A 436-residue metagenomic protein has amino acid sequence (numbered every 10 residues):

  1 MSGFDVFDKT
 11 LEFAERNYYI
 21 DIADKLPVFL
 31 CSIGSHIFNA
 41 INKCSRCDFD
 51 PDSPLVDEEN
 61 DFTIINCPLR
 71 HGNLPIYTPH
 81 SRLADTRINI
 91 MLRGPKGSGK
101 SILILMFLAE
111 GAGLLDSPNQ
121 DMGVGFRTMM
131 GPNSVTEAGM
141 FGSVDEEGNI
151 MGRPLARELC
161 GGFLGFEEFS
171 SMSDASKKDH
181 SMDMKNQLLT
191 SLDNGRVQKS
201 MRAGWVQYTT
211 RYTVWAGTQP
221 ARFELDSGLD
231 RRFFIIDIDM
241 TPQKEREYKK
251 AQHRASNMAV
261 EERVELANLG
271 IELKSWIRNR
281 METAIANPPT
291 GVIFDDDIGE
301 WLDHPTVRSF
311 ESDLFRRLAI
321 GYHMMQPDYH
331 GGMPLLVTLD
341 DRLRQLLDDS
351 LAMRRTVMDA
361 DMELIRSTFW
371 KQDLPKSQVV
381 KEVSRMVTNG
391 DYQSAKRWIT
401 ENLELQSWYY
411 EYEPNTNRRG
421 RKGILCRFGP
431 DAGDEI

Functional and structural regions predicted by a protein language model:
M1-A14: Conserved ASCE P-loop NTPase core motifs with emphasis on AAA+ ATPases
S2, S81-R82, R355-T356: Short helix-capping and inter-helix turn/linker motifs at the boundaries of alpha-helical repeat units
A14, Y18-I20, L26-P27, C31-Q243 (+1 more regions): Conserved ASCE/P-loop NTPase catalytic core
R16-L26, D303-S312: Structural motif
K25-L30, R316, Y392, K396-T400: Short, well-structured alpha-helical segments
K96-G97, L105, G332-E401, S407-Y412 (+1 more regions): C-terminal engagement/docking regions of AAA+ P-loop ATPases
K199-Y212, P220-E363, W370: Phosphate-sensing "switch" segment of ASCE/P-loop ATPases
N417-G420: Short acidic/glycine-enriched loop/turn segments that link adjacent beta-strands
